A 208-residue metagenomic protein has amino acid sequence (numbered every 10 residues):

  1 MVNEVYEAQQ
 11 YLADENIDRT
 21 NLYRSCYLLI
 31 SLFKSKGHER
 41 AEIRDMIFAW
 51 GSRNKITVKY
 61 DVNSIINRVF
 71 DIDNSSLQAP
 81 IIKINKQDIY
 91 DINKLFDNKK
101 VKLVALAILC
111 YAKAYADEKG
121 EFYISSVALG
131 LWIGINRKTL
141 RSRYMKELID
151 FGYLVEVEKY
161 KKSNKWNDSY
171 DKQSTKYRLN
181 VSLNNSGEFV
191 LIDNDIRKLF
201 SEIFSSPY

Functional and structural regions predicted by a protein language model:
M1-K99, K113-G120, I124-Q173, S182 (+1 more regions): Modules that initiate DNA replication and primer synthesis
L106-D117, W132, V190-I203: Short amphipathic alpha-helical elements of helix-turn-helix/winged-helix folds
Y170-Y208: Short, amphipathic alpha-helical interaction segments positioned at domain boundaries
